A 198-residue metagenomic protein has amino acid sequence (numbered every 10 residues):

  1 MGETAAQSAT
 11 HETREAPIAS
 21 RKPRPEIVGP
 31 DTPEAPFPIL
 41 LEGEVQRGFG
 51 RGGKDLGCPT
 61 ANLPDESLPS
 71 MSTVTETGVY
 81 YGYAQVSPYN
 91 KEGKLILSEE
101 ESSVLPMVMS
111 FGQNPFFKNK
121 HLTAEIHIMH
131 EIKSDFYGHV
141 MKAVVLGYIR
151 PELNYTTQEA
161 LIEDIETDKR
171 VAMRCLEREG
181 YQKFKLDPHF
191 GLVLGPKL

Functional and structural regions predicted by a protein language model:
G2-L198: Phosphate/ribose-recognition catalytic cores of enzymes acting on nucleotide-derived substrates
